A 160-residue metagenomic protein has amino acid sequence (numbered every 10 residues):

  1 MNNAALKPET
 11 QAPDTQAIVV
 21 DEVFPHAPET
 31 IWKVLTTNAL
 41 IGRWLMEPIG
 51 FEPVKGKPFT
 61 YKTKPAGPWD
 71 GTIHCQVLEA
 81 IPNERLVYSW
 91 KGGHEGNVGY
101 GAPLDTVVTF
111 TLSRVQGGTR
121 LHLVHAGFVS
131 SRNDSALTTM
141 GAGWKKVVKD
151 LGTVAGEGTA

Functional and structural regions predicted by a protein language model:
M1-P48: Hydrophobic ligand-binding cavity/cleft-lining segments
N2-N3, G127-A160: A conserved amphipathic terminal alpha-helix motif
V19-V20, A39-T72: Short beta-edge strand/loop motif at the mouth of beta-sheet-based domains
E22, I73-E79, D105-S113: Hydrophobic/aromatic beta-strand elements that line small-molecule binding cavities or substrate pockets in beta-rich
P28-E29, L78-R85, T111-R120: A short, structured loop/turn motif at beta-sheet edges
I31, I41, F59, V77 (+4 more regions): Hydrophobic pocket/interface hotspot
K62-W90: Helix-adjacent hinge/juxtasegments
G96-A142: Beta-strand/loop substructures that line and gate deep hydrophobic ligand-binding cavities in soluble
